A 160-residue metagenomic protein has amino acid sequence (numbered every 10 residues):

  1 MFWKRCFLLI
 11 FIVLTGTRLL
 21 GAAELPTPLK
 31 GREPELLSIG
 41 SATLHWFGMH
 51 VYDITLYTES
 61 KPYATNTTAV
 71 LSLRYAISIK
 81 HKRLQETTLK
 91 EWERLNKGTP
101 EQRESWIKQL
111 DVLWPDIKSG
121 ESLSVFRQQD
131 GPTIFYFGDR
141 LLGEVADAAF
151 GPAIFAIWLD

Functional and structural regions predicted by a protein language model:
M1-F7: Bacterial N-terminal signal peptides that target proteins for export
L8-R18: Bacterial N-terminal signal peptides
L20-D160: Terminal leader/tail segments of proteins
